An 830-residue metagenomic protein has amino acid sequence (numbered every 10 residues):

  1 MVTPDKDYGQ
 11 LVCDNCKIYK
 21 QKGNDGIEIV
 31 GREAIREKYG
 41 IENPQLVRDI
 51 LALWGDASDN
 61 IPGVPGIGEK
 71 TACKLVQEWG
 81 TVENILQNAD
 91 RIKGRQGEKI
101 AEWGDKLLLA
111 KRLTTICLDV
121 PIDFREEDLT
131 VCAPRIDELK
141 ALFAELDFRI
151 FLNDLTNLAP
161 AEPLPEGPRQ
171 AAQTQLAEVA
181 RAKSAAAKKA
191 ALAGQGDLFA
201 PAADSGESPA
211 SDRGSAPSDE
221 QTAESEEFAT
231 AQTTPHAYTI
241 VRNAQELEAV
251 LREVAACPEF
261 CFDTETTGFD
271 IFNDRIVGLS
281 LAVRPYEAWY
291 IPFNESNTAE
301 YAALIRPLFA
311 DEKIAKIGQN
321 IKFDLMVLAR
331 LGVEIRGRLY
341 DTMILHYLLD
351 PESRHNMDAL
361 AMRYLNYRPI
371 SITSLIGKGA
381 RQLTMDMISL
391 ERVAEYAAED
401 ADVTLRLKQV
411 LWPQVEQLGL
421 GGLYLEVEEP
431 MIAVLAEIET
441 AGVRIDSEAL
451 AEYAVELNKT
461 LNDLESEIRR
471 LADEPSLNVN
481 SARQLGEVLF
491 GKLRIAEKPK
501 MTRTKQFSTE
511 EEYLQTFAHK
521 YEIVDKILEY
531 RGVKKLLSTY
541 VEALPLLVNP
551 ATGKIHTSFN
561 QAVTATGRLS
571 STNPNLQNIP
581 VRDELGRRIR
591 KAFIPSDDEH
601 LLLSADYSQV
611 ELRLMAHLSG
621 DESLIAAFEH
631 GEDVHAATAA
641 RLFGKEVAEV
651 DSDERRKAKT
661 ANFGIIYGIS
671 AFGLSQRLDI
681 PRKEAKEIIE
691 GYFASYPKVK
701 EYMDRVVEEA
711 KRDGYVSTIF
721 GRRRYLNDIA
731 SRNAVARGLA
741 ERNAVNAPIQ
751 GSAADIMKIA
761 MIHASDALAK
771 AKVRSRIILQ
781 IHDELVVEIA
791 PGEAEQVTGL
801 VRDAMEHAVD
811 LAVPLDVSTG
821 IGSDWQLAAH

Functional and structural regions predicted by a protein language model:
M1-D123, M362-Y364: Extended two-metal-dependent nuclease catalytic cores across DNA- and RNA-processing enzymes
Y8, C13-I41, G97-E98, W289-P307 (+3 more regions): Short alpha-helix plus adjacent loop in nuclease-associated cores
G9-D14, F269-D270, K322-G332, H346-L349 (+2 more regions): Short active-site loop/helix that positions an aromatic residue
E102, D128-C132, A764-S818, H830: C-terminal structured "cap/appendage" subdomains that terminate the fold
W103-F293, Q319, E352, L360 (+10 more regions): Conserved "right-hand" nucleotidyltransferase catalytic core of DNA-directed polymerases
R213, R242, E246-E248, R252-T264 (+8 more regions): Structural signature of nuclease core domains in nucleic-acid processing machines
L383, A433, E437-T440, K500 (+8 more regions): Conserved catalytic core of nucleic-acid polymerases
K459, D463-S466, R470, E474-D525 (+3 more regions): C-terminal polymerase-core module
